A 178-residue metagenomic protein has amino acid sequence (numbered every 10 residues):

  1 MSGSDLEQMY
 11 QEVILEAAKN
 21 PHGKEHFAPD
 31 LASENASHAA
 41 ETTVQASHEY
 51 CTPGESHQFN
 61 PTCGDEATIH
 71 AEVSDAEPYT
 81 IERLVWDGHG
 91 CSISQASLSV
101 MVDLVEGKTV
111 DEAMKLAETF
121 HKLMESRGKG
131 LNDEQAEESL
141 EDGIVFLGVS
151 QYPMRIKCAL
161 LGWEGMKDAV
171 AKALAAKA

Functional and structural regions predicted by a protein language model:
M1-S47, K108-A178: C-terminal binding/interaction regions
Q8, E12, P61-D65, C91-Q95: Alpha-helix initiation and capping sites
N20-G88: Structured beta-strand/loop patches that form or line metal/cofactor-binding pockets in enzymes
G64, G88-G90, G107, G148: Glycine-centered flexibility sites
D87-G90, S94, R155: Short, conserved glycine- and acidic-residue-centered signature motifs in active-site or ligand-binding loops
I93-L98, C158-L161: Catalytic-loop motifs flanking and including active-site residues across diverse enzymes
S97-T109: Alpha-helical support elements that line or immediately flank enzyme active sites and cofactor-binding pockets
